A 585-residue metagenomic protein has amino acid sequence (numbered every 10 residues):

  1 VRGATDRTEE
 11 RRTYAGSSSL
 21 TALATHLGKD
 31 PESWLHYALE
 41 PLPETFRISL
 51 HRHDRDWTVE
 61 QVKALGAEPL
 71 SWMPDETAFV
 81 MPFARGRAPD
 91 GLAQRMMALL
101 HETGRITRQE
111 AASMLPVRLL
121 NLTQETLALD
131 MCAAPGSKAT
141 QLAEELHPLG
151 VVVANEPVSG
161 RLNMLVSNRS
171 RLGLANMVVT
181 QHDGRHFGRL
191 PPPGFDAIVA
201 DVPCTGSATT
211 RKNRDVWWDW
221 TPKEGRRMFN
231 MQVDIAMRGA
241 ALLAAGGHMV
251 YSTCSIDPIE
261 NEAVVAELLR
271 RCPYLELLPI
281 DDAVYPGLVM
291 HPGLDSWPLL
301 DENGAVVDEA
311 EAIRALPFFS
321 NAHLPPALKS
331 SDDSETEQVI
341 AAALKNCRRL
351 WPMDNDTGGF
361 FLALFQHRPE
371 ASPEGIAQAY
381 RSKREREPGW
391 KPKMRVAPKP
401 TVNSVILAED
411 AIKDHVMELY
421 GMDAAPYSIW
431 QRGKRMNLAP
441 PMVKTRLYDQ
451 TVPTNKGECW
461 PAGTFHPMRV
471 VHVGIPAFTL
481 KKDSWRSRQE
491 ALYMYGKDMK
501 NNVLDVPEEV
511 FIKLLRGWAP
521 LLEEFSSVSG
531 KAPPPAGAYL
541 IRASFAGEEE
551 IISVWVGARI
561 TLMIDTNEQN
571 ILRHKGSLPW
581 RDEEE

Functional and structural regions predicted by a protein language model:
V1-G28, E32-A67, N303, E309-A310 (+2 more regions): Polybasic, low-complexity RNA-engagement segments
D75-L122, L165: Class I SAM-dependent transferase core
E125, P148-L149, L243-H248: Short glycine-dipeptide loop
E125-A134: Conserved class I S-adenosyl-L-methionine
P135-P148: Conserved SAM-binding loop of SAM-dependent methyltransferases across substrates and taxa, primarily the Class I
N155-P192: S-adenosyl-L-methionine
G160, P193-R238, L243-G246, V250 (+7 more regions): Mobile active-site "lid"/loop adjacent to the S-adenosyl-L-methionine
L277-V306, N346-L350: Class I S-adenosyl-L-methionine
